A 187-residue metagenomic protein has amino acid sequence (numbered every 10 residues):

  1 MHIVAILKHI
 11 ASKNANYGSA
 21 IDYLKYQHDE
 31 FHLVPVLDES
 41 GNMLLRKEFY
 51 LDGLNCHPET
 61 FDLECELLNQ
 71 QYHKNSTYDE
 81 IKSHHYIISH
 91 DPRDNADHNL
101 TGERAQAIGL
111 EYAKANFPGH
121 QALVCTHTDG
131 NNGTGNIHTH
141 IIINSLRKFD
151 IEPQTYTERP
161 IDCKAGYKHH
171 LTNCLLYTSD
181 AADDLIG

Functional and structural regions predicted by a protein language model:
M1-S179: N-terminal nicking endonuclease/strand-transfer module with a His-rich metal-binding environment and a catalytic Tyr
Y177-G187: Single conserved hydrophobic/aromatic residue that forms the stacking wall/gate of nucleotide- or nucleobase-binding
